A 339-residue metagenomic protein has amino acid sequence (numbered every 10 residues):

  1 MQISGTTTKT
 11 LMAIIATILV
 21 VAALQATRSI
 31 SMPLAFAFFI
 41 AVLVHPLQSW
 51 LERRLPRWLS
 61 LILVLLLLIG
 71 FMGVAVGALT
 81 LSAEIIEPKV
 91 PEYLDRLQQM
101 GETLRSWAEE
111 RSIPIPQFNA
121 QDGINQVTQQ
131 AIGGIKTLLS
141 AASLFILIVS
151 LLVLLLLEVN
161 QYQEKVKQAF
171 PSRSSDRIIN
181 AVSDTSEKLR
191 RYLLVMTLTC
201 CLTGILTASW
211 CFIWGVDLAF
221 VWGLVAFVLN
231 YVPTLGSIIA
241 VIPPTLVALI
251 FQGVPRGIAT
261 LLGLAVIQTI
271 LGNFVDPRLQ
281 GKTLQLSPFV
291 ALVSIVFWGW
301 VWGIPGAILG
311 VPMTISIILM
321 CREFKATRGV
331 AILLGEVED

Functional and structural regions predicted by a protein language model:
M1-T80, L152, T314, L319-D339: Anchoring transmembrane alpha helix of integral membrane proteins
K9, S140-I250, V254-L262: Alpha-helical transmembrane segments and their immediate interhelical loop/hinge regions in multi-pass membrane
V20, A37-A41, L68-F71, L152-L155 (+6 more regions): Hydrophobic transmembrane alpha-helices
S29-F36, I213-V225, Q252-T260, L286-A291 (+2 more regions): Membrane-water interface of transmembrane alpha-helices in multipass transporters/channels
L47-L55, I62, A75-L147, V159 (+1 more regions): Juxtamembrane membrane-interface segments in integral membrane proteins
S49-R53, I85-P88, E92-Q99, T103-S106 (+9 more regions): Short amphipathic alpha-helical coupling elements at transmembrane boundaries
L55-V64, P116, S175-I178, L218 (+4 more regions): Membrane-interface starts of transmembrane alpha-helices
G257-D339: Hydrophobic alpha-helical transmembrane segments of membrane transport and translocation systems, primarily multi-pass
